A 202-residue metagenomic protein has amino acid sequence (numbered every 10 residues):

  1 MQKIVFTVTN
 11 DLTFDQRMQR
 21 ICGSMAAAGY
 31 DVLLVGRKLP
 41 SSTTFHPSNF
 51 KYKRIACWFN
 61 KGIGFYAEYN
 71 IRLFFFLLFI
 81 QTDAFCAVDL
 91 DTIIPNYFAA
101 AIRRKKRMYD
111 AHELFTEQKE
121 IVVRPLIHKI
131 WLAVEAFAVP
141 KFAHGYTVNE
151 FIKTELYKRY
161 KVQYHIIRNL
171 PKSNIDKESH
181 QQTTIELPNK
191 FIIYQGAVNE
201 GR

Functional and structural regions predicted by a protein language model:
M1-S41, H144, R168: N-terminal subdomain of nucleotide-sugar transferases
V5-T7, I185-R202: Conserved donor-binding/catalytic core segment of Leloir-type glycosyltransferases
N10-F14, K105-P125, H144: A short, histidine- and acid-enriched strand-loop-helix "catalytic/donor-clamping" loop that lines the nucleotide-sugar
G36, K53, L132-S179, Y194-Q195 (+1 more regions): Donor nucleotide-sugar binding/catalytic pocket of nucleotide-sugar-dependent glycosyltransferases
F50-F76, V123-L126: A short, charged, and often flexible helix/loop element on the N-terminal side of the glycosyltransferase catalytic
G64-E68, K106, T116-F137, S173 (+1 more regions): Nucleotide-sugar donor phosphate/pyrophosphate-binding loop at the beta->alpha transition of glycosyltransferases
I71-F79, I94, F98-I102, L126-T147 (+1 more regions): Membrane-proximal helix-turn-helix segments that form the acceptor-binding/catalytic region of lipid-linked
F75-T92, K105-M108: Short N-terminal targeting/anchoring amphipathic segment
